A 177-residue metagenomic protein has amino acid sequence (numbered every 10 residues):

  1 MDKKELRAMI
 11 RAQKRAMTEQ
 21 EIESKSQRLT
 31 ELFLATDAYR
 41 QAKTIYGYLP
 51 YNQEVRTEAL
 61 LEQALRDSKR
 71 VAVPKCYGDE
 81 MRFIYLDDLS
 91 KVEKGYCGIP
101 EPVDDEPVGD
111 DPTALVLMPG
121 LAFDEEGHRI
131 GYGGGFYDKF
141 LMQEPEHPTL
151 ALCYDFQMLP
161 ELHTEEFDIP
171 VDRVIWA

Functional and structural regions predicted by a protein language model:
M1-D111: N-terminal active-site beta-alpha-beta segment that forms phosphate/nucleotide-binding and substrate-recognition loops
D79-A177: Conserved phosphate- and dinucleotide-binding cores of soluble alpha/beta proteins, encompassing both enzyme active
